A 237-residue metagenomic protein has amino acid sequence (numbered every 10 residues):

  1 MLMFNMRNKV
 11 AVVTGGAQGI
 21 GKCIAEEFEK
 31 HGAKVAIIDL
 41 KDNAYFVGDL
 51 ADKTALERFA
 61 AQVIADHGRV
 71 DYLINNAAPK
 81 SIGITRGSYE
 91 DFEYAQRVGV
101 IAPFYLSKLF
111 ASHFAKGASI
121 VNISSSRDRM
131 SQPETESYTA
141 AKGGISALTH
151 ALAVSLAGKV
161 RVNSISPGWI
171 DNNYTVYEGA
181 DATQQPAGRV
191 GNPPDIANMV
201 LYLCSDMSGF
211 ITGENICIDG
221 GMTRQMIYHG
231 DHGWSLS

Functional and structural regions predicted by a protein language model:
L2, T212-S237: Short C-terminal tail/terminal secondary-structure segment of NAD(P)H-dependent dehydrogenase/reductase domains
R58-A65, G83, E90-V98: Active-site Tyr-X3-Lys motif and surrounding loop/helix of classical short-chain dehydrogenase/reductase
N76-S81, G221: Conserved NAD(P)H cofactor-binding loop of Rossmann-fold oxidoreductase domains
A78, S88-F104, V121, I145 (+1 more regions): Catalytic Tyr-X3-Lys loop
P79-E93, S112, E134-S137, Y174-V176 (+1 more regions): Conserved mid-core segment of classical short-chain dehydrogenase/reductases
S107, A141, T149: Active-site helix of classical SDR
S112, A153-G158, G209: Alpha-helical segment proximal to the catalytic Tyr-Lys
S164, G179-I211, I218-G220: C-terminal helical subdomain
